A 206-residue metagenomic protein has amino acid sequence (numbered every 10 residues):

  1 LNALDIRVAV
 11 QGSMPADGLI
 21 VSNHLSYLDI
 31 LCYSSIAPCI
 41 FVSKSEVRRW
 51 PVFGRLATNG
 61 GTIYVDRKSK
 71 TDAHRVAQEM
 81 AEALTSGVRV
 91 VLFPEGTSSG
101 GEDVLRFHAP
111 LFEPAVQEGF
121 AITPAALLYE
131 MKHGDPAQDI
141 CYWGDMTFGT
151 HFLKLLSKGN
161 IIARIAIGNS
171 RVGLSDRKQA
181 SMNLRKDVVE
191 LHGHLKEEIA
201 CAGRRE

Functional and structural regions predicted by a protein language model:
L1-A3, A16-K70: Catalytic core of membrane glycerolipid acyltransferases/transacylases, capturing the structured, soluble-facing
D17-L19, T62, G87-F93, A121 (+1 more regions): Residue-level preference for the first positions of well-ordered beta-strands
K44, V65, F93, A125-L127: Generic beta-sheet signal
E46, K70-A73, V104, D145: A conditional alpha-helix N-cap/helix-loop micro-motif detector
V52-R55, E102-N183, E198-R205: A cross-family acyltransferase "interaction/gating" segment
A73, M80-V90, P94-F112: Soluble extracytoplasmic domains of inner/organellar membrane proteins
D187-H194: C-terminal alpha-helix
